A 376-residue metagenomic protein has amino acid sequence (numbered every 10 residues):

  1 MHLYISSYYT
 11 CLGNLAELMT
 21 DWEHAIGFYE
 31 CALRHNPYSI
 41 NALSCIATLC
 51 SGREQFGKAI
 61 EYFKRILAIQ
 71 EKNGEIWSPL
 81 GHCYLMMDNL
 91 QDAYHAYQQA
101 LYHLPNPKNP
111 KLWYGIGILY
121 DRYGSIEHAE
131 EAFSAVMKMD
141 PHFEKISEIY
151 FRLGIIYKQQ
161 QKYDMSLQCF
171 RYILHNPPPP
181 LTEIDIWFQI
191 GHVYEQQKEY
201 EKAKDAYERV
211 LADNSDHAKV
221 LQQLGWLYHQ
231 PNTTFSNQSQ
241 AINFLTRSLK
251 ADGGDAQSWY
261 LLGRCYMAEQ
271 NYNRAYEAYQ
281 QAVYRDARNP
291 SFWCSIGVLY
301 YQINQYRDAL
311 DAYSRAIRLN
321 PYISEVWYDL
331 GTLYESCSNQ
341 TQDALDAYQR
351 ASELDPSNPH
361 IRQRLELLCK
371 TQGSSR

Functional and structural regions predicted by a protein language model:
I5, S39, N73, P107-N109 (+7 more regions): Residue-level recognition of tetratricopeptide repeat
Y8, A42, I76, P110-L112 (+7 more regions): TPR alpha-solenoid repeat register
T10, E17, S51, S78 (+13 more regions): Position-specific recognition of the canonical hydrophobic site in helix A of tetratricopeptide repeat
L18-C31, G52-R65, M87-Y102, G124-A135 (+8 more regions): Structural signature of tandem alpha-helical TPR/SEL1-like repeats, specifically the intra-repeat loop/turn
H35, I69, H103-P105, M139-H142 (+6 more regions): Structural marker of alpha-solenoid helical repeat scaffolds
I146-R152, I184-F188, G225-L227, T332 (+1 more regions): TPR/TPR-like alpha-solenoid helical repeat scaffolds
P290-S375: Ankyrin-repeat TPLH-centered helix-turn motif and closely related helix/turn capping elements of eukaryotic
